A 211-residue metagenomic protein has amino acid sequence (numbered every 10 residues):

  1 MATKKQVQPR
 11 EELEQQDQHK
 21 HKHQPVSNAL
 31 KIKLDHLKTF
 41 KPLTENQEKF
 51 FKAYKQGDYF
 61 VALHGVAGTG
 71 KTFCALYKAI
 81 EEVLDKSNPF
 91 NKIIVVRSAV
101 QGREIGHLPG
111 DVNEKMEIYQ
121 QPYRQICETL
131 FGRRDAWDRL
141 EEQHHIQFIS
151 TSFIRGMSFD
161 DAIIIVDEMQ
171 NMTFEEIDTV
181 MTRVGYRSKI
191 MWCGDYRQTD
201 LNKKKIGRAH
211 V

Functional and structural regions predicted by a protein language model:
A2-K5, P9-E11, V26-T39, E45-K52 (+2 more regions): Conserved helicase motor core of SF1/SF2 NTP-dependent helicases
E11-H21: Long Lys/Arg-rich low-complexity intrinsically disordered regions in nucleic-acid-associated proteins
